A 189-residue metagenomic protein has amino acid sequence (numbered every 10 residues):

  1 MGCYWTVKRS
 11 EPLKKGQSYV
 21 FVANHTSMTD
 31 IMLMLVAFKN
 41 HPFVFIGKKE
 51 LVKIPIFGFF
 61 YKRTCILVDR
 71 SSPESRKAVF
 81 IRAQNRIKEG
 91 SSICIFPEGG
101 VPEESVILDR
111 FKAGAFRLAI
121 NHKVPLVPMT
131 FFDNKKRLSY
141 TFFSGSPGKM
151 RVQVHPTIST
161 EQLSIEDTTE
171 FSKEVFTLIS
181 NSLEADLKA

Functional and structural regions predicted by a protein language model:
M1-K8, R76-K77, N134-R137: Short gly/ser/thr-rich secondary-structure transition/capping motifs
G2, K15-P73: Catalytic core of membrane glycerolipid acyltransferases/transacylases, capturing the structured, soluble-facing
V7, F21, F45, V152-V154: Generic preference for hydrophobic
S10-K15, S144-G145: A short beta-turn/loop motif at secondary-structure boundaries
P12, V52, S72, D133 (+1 more regions): Residue-level detector of flexible, active-site-proximal loop/helix-junction positions within diverse enzyme catalytic
A78-A189: Non-catalytic C-terminal accessory region of glycerolipid acyltransferases and related lyso-lipid remodeling enzymes
